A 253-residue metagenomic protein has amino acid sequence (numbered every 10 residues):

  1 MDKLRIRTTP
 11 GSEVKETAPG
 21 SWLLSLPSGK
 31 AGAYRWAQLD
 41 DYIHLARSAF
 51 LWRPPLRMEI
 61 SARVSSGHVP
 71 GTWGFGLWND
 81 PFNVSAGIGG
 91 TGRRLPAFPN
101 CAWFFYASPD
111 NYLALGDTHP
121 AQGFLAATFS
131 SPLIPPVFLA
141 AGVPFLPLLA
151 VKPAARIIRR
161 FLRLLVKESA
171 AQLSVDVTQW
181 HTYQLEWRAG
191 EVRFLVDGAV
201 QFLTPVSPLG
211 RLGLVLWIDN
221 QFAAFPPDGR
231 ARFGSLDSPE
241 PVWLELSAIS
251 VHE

Functional and structural regions predicted by a protein language model:
M1-L26: Extracellular glycan-recognition surfaces and repeat-rich motifs
S21, R57, E191-R193: Structural motif
L24-R156: Secretory/extracellular carbohydrate-interaction modules and structurally similar beta-sandwich "look-alikes"
I43-F50, E168-S174, L203-T204: Beta-strand-rich interaction surfaces with strong enrichment in secreted/lumenal proteins
R57, G67, G210-E253: Ligand-recognition surfaces built from glycine- and aromatic
Q122-I134, I157-T182: Short, aromatic/His-centered strand-loop micro-motif at the edge of beta-sheets
Q179-W187, V192-F194: Short tryptophan-centered beta-strand motifs in secreted/extracellular beta-sheet-rich domains of glycan-recognition
L195-A199: Short strand-turn-strand beta-turns centered on an Asx-Gly dipeptide
